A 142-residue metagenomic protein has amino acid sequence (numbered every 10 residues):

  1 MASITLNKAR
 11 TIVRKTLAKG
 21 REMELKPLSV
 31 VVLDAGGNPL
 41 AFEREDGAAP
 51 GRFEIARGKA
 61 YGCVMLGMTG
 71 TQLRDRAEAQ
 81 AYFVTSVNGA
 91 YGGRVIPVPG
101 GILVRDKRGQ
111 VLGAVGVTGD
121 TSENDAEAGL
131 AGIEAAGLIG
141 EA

Functional and structural regions predicted by a protein language model:
M1-A142: Flexible, solvent-exposed loop/hinge segments and secondary-structure transition points
